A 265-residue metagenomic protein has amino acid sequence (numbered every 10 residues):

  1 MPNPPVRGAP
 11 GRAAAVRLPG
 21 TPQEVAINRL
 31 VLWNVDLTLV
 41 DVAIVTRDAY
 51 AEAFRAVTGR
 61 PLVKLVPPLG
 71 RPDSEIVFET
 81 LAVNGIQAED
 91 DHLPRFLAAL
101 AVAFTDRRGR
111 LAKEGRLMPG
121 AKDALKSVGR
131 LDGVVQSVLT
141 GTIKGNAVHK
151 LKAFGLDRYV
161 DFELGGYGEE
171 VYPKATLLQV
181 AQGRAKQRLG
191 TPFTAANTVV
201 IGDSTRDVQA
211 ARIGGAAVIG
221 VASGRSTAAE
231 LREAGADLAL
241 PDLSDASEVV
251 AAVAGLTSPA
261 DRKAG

Functional and structural regions predicted by a protein language model:
P2-W33, N84, A88, L256-G265: Non-catalytic pre-domain segments flanking phosphatase-related domains
T21-L69, E75-L81: Active-site neighborhood of HAD-like aspartate-dependent phosphohydrolases
T38, Y50, A121-F154, L164-Y172 (+1 more regions): Substrate-recognition element of Asp-dependent hydrolases with the DxDx(T/V) motif
L65-L69, L93-P94, R158-P173: A short, structured active-site edge motif that brings together acidic residues
A82-K126, L131: Metal-dependent phosphoesterase signature
G166, L238-L243: Short acidic-hydrophobic, aromatic-tinged amphipathic segments that line or gate anion-handling sites
A175-V208: Conserved Lys-Pro-Asp/Glu-containing loop-to-beta segment of HAD-superfamily phosphomonoesterases, centered on
V200-L238: Acidic, Mg2+-coordinating phosphoryl-transfer loop and its flanking beta/alpha structural elements, shared across
